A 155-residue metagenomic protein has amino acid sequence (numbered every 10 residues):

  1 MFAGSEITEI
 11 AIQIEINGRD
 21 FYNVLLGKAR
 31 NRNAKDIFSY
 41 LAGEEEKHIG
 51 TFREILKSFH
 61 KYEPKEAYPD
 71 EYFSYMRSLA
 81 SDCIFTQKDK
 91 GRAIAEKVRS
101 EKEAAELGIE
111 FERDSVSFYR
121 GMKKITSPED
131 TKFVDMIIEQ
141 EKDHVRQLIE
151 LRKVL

Functional and structural regions predicted by a protein language model:
M1-L155: Non-heme di-metal
